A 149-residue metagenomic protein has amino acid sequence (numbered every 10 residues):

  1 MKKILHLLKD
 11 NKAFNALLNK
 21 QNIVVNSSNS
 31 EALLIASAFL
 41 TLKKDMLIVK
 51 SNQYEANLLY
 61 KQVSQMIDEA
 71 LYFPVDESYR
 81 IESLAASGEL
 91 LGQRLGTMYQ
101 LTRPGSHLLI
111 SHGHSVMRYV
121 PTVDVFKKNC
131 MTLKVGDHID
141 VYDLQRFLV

Functional and structural regions predicted by a protein language model:
M1-V149: ASCE RecA-like P-loop NTPase motor cores that couple ATP hydrolysis to mechanical translocation on nucleic acids
